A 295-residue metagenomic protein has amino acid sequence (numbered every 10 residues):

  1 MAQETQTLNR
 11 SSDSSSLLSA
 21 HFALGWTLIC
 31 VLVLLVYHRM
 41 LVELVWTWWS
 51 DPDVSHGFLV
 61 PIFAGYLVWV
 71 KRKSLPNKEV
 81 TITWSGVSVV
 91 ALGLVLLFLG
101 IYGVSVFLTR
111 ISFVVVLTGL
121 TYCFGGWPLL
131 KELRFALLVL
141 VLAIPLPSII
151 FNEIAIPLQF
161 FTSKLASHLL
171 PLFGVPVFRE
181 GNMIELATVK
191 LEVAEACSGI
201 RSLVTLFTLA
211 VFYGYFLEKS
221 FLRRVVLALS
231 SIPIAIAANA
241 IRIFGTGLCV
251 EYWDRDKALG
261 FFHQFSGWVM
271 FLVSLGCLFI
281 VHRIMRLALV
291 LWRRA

Functional and structural regions predicted by a protein language model:
A2-A295: Hydrophobic N-terminal alpha-helices or hydrophobic patches in metabolic proteins across all domains of life
